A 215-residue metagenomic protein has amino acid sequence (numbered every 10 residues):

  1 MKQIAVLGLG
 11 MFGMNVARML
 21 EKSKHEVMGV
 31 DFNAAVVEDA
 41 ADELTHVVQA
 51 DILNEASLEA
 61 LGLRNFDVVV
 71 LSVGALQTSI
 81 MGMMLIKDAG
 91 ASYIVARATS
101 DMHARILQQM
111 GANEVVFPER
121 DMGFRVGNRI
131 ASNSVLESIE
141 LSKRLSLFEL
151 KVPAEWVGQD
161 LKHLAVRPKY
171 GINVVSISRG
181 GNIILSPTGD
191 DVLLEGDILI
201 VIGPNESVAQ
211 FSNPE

Functional and structural regions predicted by a protein language model:
M1-E215: Cytosolic regulatory regions of ion transport systems
